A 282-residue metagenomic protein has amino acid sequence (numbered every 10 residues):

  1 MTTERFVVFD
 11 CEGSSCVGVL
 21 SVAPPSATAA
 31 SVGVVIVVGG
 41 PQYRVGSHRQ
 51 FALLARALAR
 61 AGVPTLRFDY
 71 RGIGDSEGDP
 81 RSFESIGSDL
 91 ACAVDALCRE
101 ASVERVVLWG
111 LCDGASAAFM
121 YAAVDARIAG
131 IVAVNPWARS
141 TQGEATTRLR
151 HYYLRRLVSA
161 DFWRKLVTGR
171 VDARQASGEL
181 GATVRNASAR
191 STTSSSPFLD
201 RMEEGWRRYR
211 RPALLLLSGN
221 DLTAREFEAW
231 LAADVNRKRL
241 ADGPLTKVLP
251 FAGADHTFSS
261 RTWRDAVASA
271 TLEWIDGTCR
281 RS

Functional and structural regions predicted by a protein language model:
M1-V32, S260: N-terminal cap/lid segment of alpha/beta-hydrolase-fold proteins
D10-C11, A52-L54, R150-S282: Serine-hydrolase catalytic core
A23-D69: Short, surface-exposed "cap/lid" segments of acyl-processing enzymes
P41, Y70-G74, A138, D255: Alpha/beta-hydrolase active-site loop signature
I73-A101, R105-V107: Catalytic nucleophile-loop/oxyanion-hole region of alpha/beta-hydrolase and closely related hydrolase-like folds
V107-G110, V134: Short beta-strand immediately N-terminal to the catalytic nucleophile in serine-hydrolase-like folds
W109-A118: Gly/Ala-rich beta-loop-alpha elbow adjacent to hydrolase catalytic centers
A126-T141: A conserved short beta-strand
